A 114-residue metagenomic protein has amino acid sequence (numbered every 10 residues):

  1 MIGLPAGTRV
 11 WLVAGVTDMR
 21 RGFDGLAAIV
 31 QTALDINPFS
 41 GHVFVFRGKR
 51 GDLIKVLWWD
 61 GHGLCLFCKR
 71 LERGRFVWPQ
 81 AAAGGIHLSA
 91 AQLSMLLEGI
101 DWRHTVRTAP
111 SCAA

Functional and structural regions predicted by a protein language model:
M1-A114: Polybasic/polar functional segments that serve as interface/processing modules
